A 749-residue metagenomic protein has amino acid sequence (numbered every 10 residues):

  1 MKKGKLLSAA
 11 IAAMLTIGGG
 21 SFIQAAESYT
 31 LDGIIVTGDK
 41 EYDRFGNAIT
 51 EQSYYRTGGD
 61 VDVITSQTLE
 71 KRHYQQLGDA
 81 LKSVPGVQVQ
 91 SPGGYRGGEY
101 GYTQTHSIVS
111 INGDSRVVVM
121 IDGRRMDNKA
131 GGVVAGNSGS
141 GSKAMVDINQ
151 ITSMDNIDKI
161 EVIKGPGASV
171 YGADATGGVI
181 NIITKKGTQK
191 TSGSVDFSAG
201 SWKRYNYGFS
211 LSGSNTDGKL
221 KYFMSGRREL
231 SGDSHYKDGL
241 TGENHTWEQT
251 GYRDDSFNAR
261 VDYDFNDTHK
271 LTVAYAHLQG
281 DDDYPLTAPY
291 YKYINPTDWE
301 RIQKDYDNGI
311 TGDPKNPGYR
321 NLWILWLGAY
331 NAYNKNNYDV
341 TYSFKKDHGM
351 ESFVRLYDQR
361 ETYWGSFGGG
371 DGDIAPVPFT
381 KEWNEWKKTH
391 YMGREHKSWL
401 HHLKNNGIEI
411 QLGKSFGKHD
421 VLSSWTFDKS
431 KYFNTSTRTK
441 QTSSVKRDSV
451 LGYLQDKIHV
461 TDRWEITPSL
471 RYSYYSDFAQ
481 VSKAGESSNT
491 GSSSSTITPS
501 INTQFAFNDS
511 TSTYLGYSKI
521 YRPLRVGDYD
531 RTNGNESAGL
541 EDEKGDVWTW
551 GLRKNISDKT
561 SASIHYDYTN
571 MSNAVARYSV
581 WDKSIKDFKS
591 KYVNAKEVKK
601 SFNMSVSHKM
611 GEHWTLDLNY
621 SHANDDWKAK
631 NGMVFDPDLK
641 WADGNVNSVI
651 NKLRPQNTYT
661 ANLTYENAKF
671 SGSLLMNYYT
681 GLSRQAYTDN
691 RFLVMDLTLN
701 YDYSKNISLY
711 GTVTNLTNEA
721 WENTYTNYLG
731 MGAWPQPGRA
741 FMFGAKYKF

Functional and structural regions predicted by a protein language model:
A10, I23-Q24, S212-T216, D264 (+7 more regions): Conserved C-terminal beta-signal and adjacent last beta-strands/turns of outer-membrane beta-barrel proteins
T50-E51, G58, G78-N128: Extracytoplasmic beta-strand/coil segments of soluble accessory domains associated with Gram-negative outer-membrane
L77-A80, S107-S110, M120, D147-Q150 (+3 more regions): N-terminal periplasmic accessory domains that precede and gate Gram-negative outer-membrane beta-barrel machines
I108, R124-K164: Short acidic/polar hinge/loop motifs at secondary-structure boundaries that mediate gating or recognition
Q189-K190, S198, S210-Y330: Periplasmic-side early beta-strands and strand-to-turn transitions of outer-membrane beta-barrels
D264-L278, W326-A484, S488-T490, A506 (+5 more regions): Face-selective signature of the C-terminal outer-membrane beta-barrel domain
D281, T287-A288, K431-F433, Y474-K483 (+8 more regions): Surface-exposed extracellular loop regions of Gram-negative outer-membrane beta-barrel proteins, predominantly
H459-I466, Y475, D567-N570, K591-Q685 (+2 more regions): Gram-negative outer-membrane beta-barrel transporters
